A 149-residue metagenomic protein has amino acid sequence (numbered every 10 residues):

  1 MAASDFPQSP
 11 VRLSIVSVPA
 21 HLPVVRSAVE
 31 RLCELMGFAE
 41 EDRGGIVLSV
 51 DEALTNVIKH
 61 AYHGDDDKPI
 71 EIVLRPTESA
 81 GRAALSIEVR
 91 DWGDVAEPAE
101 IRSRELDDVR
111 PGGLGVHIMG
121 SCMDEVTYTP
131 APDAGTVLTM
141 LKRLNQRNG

Functional and structural regions predicted by a protein language model:
M1-R12, I58-G149: Conserved beta-strand-loop-beta-strand hairpin that lines the nucleotide-binding pocket of ATP/GTP-utilizing enzymes
R12-V18: HAMP-domain connector/hinge
S17, F38-E41, D65: Structural signature of the histidine kinase catalytic ATP-binding subdomain
V18-P19, E105: A generic secondary-structure micro-motif detector that highlights 1-2 residue hydrophobic/ambivalent hotspots embedded
V29-D51, D108-R110: Conserved short strand/loop->alpha-helix "switch" segment adjacent to the catalytic nucleotide/phosphoryl-transfer site
E52, N56: Conserved polar catalytic motif of the HATPase_c/GHKL fold
